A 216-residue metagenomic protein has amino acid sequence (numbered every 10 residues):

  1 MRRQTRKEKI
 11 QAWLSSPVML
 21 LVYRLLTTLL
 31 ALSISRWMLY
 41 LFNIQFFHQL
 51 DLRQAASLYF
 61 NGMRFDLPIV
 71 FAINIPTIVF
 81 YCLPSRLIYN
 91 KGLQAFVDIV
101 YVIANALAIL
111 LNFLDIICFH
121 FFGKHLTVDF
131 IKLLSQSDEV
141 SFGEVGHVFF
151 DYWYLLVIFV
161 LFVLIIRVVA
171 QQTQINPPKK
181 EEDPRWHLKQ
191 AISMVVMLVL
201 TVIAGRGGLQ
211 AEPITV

Functional and structural regions predicted by a protein language model:
R2-V216: Transmembrane and membrane-interface helices of multi-pass, inner-membrane envelope-modifying transferases
